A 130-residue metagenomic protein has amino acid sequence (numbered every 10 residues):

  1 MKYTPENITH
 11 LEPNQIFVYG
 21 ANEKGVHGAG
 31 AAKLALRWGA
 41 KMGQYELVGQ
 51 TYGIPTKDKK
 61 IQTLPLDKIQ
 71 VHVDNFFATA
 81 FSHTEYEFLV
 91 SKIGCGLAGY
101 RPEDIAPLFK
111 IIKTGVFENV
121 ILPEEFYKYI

Functional and structural regions predicted by a protein language model:
M1-I130: Macrodomain-like recognition of ADP-ribose-binding/processing modules
